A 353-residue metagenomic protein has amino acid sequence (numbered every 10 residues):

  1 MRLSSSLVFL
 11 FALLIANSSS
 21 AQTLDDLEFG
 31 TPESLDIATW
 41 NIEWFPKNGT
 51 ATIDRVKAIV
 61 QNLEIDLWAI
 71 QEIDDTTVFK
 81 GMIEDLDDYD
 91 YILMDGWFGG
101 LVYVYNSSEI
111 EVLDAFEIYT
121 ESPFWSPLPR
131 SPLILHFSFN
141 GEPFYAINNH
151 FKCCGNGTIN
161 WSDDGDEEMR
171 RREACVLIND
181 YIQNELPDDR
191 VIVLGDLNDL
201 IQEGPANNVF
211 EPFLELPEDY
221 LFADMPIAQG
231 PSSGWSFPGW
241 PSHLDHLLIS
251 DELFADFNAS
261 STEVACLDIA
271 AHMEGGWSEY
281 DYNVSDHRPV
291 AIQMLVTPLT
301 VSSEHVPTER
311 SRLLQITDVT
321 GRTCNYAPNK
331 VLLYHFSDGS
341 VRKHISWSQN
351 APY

Functional and structural regions predicted by a protein language model:
S6-A16: Bacterial N-terminal signal peptides
S19-L86, D95-G100, R172-V176, R190 (+3 more regions): N-terminal, active-site-proximal structural segment of metallo-dependent hydrolase catalytic domains
Q22-D26, D114-F116, W125-P129, Q183-I192 (+1 more regions): Metal-dependent phosphoester-hydrolase catalytic domains
P32-I37, L63-L67, L86-D90, S108-E111 (+3 more regions): Loop/turn elements at helix/coil->beta-strand transitions in domains of secreted/extracellular proteins
Q71-K152: Structured beta-strand-rich core segments of catalytic domains in phosphoester-bond hydrolases
S138-V176: Metal-dependent phosphoester/phosphodiester hydrolase catalytic core
T297-C324, Q349-Y353: Residue-level detector of functionally pivotal "anchor" positions at catalytic/ligand-binding pockets or at interdomain
V331-Y353: C-terminal tail/sorting-segment detector
